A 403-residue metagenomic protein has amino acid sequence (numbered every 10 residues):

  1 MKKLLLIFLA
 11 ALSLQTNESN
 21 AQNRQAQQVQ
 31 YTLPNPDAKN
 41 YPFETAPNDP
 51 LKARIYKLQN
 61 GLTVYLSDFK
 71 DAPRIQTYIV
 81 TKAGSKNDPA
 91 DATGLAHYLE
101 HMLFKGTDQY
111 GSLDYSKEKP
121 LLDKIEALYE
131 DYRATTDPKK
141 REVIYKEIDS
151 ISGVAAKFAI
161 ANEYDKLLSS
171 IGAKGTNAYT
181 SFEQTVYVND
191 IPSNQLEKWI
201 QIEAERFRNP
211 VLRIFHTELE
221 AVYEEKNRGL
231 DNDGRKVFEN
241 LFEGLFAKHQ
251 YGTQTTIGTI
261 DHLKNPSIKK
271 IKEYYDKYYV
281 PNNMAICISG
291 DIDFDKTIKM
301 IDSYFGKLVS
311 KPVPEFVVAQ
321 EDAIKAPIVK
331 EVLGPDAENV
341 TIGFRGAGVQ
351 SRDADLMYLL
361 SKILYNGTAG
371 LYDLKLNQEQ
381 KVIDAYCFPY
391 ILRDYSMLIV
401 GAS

Functional and structural regions predicted by a protein language model:
M1-A26: Bacterial Sec-dependent N-terminal signal peptides
A26-P34, R206, P210-I214, L230-D231 (+5 more regions): An aromatic/glycine/proline-enriched structural segment found at the starts of mature extracellular/organellar domains
D37-V80: Mature N-terminal segment immediately following signal peptide/propeptide cleavage in secreted/periplasmic
S67, A72-S85, G94-A96, G111-E205 (+4 more regions): M16 family metallopeptidases and their MPP-like homologs
T93-H101, K105: Active-site recognition of the HExxH zinc-binding catalytic motif
Y223-L241, A319-E338, L374-I383: Short acidic/His-enriched helical or mixed secondary-structure segments at domain edges of catalytic enzymes and some
